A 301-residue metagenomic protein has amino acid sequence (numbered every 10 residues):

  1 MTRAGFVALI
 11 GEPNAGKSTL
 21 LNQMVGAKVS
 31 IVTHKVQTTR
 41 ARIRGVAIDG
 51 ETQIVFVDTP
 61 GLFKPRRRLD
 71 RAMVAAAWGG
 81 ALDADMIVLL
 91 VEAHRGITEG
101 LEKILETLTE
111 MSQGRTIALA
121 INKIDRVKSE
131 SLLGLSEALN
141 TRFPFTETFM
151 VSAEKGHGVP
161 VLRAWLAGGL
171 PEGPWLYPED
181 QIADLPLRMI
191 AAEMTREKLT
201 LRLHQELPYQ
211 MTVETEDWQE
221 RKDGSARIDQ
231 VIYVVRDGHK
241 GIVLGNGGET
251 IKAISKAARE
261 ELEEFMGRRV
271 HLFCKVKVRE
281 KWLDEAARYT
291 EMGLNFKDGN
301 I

Functional and structural regions predicted by a protein language model:
M1-A81, M86: Conserved G1/Walker A P-loop phosphate-binding module
G16, G158, T250: Conserved glycine(s) of the Walker
A27, V46, G50, P65 (+11 more regions): Conserved, well-folded catalytic cores of nucleic-acid-processing and energy-transducing macromolecular machines
T39, F63-K64, G96-I97, V127-K128 (+1 more regions): Catalytic P-loop NTPase motifs of RecA-like helicase/translocase cores
Q53, A75-T148, Q219-K222: Conserved C-terminal guanine-recognition region of P-loop GTPase G domains, centered on the G4
D58, N122, S152: Active-site glycine-centered loops adjacent to acidic/histidine catalytic or metal-binding residues that shape
R115-T116, D125-A183: Canonical P-loop GTPase G-domain recognition
L187-I301: P-loop NTP-binding site
